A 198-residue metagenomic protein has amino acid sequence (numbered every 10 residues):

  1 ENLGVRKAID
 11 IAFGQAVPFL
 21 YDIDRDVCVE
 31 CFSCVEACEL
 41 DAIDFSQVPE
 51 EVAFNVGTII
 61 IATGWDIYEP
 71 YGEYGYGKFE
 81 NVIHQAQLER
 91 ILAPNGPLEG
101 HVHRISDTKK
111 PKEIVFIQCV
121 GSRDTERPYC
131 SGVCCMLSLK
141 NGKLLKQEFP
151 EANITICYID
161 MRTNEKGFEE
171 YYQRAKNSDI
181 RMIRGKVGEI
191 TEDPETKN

Functional and structural regions predicted by a protein language model:
E1-A37, D41-A53, T63-E165: Rossmann-like dinucleotide/flavin-binding elements
D41-S46, F54, A175-G188: A conserved beta-strand/loop element that lines the FAD pocket in flavoprotein oxidoreductases
G57: Receiver (REC) domain switch/active-site residues of two-component response regulators
W65-D66, V187-E189: Short, polar loop motifs at secondary-structure junctions
Y158-D179: Amphipathic alpha-helical
R162-N164, G188-T191: Short acidic loop-to-helix transition motifs that present clustered carboxylates
D193-N198: Short, intrinsically disordered, charge-balanced linker/junction segments flanking boundaries in proteins
